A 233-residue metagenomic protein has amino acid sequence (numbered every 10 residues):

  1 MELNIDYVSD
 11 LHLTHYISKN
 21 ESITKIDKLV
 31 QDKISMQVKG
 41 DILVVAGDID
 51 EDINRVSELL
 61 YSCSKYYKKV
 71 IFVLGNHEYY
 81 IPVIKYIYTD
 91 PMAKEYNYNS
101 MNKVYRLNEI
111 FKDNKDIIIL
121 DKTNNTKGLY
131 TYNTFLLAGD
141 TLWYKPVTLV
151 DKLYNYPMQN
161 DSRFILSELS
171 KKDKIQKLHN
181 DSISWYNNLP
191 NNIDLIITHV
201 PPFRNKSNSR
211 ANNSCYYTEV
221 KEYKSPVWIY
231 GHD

Functional and structural regions predicted by a protein language model:
M1-D6, K127-G139, N192-I193: Beta-strand-turn-beta hairpins that frame and shape the catalytic cleft of phosphate-ester-processing enzymes
M1-F72, E78-T89, N191: N-terminal active-site segment of His-dependent metallophosphoesterases
Y7-S9, L43-D48, I71-N76, I118-T123 (+2 more regions): Active-site neighborhood of phospho(di)ester-bond hydrolases with catalytic His/Asp-centered motifs
H12-S18, D50-R55, H77-I87, N124-Y130 (+3 more regions): Active-site environment of divalent metal-dependent phosphoester hydrolases
L29-K33, E58-Y66, K103-I110, W185 (+1 more regions): A general structural detector for well-ordered alpha-helical segments in enzyme core domains, enriched
S64, K69-F72, F203-D233: Conserved beta-sheet core of the metallophosphoesterase superfamily
I84-K85, M92-D121: Glycine/small-residue-rich loop that forms an oxyanion/phosphate-binding "nest" at active or ligand-binding sites
L136-R210: Active-site-proximal loop/helix segment associated with metal-binding centers of metalloenzymes
